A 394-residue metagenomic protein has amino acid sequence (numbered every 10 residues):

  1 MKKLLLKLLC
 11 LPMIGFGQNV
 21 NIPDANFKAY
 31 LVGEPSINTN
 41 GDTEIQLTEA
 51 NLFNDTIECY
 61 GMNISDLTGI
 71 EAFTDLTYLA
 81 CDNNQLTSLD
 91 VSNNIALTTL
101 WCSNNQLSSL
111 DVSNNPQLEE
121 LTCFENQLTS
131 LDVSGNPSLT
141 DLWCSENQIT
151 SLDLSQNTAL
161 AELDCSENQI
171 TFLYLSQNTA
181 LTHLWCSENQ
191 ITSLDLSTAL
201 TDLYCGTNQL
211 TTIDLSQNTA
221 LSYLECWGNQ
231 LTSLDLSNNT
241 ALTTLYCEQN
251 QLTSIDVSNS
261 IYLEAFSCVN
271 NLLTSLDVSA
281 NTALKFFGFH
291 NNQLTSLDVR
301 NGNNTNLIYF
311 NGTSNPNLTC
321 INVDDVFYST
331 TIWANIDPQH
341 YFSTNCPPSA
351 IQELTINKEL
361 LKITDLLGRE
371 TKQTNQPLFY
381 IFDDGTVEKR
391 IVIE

Functional and structural regions predicted by a protein language model:
L4-L8, I14-Y78, L89, I95 (+9 more regions): N-terminal capping/linker segments that flank leucine-rich repeat
D55-C59, L79-C81, T98-C102, E119-C123 (+9 more regions): Conserved hydrophobic beta-strand positions in leucine-rich repeat
M62, N84, N105, N126 (+9 more regions): Consensus "Asn ladder" position of solenoid repeat domains
L67-I70, L89, L110, L131 (+9 more regions): Canonical leucine-rich repeat
V91, I95-T98, V112, Q117-E119 (+14 more regions): Low-complexity, intrinsically disordered tandem-repeat tracts enriched in small residues
S267-N270, S275-L318: Ankyrin-repeat and related helical/solenoid repeat scaffolds used for protein-protein interactions
S343-T371: Residue-level detector of functionally pivotal "anchor" positions at catalytic/ligand-binding pockets or at interdomain
F379-E394: C-terminal tail/sorting-segment detector
